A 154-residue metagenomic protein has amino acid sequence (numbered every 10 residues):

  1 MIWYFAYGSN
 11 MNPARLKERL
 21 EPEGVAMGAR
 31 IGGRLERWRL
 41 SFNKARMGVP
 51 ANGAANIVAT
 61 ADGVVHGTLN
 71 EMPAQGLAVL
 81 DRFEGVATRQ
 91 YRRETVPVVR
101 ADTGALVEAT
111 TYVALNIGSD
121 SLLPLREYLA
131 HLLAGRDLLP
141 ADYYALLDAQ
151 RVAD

Functional and structural regions predicted by a protein language model:
M1-D154: Glycine-aromatic micro-motifs
